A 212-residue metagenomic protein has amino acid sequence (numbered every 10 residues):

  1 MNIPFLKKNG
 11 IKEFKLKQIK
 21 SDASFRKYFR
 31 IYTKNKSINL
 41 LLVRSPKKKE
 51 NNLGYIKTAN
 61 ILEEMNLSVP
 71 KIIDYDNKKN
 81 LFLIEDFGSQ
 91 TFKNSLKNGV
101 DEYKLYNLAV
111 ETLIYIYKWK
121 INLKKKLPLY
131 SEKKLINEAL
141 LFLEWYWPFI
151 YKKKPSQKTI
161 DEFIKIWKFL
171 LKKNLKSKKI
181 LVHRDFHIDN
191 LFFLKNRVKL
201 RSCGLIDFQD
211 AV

Functional and structural regions predicted by a protein language model:
M1-K15: Juxta-kinase regulatory segment immediately upstream of eukaryotic protein kinase catalytic domains
N2, I121-P128, K133-K134, E138-V182 (+1 more regions): An alpha-helical support segment within catalytic cores of ATP-dependent transferases
I11-Y32: ATP-binding glycine-rich phosphate-binding loop
E13, S68-V69, P155: Residue-level detector of short coil/turn "hinge" positions at structural boundaries
F25-Y32, I116-Y117, W167-V212: Active-site acidic catalytic loop and adjacent metal/ATP-binding pocket of ATP-dependent phosphoryl transfer enzymes
F29-N137, L175-K176: ATP-binding pocket architecture of kinase catalytic cores
T91, L96, Y151, N190-K195: Activation segment
